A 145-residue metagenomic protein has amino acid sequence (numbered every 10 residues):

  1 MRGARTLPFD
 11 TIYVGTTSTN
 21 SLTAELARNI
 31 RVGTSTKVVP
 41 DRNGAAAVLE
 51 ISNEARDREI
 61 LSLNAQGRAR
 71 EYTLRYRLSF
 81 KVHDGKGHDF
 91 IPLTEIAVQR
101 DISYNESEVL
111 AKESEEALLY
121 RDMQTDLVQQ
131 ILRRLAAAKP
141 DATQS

Functional and structural regions predicted by a protein language model:
M1-S35, P140-S145: A structural "domain/chain start" motif
A4-T6, I30, D41-N43, H88-F90: A generic structural signal for short, solvent-exposed coil/turn residues that cap or connect secondary-structure
V14-S18, L22, R70-Y72, A111 (+1 more regions): Extracytoplasmic/periplasmic, Sec-exported soluble proteins
I30, T34, V82, K86 (+2 more regions): Sec/Tat-exported extracytoplasmic proteins
T36-A47: Short acidic low-complexity segments
G44, E50-E95, R100-A117: Surface-exposed short loop/turn segments
L110-S145: C-terminal/domain-edge helix-coil "capping" segments
